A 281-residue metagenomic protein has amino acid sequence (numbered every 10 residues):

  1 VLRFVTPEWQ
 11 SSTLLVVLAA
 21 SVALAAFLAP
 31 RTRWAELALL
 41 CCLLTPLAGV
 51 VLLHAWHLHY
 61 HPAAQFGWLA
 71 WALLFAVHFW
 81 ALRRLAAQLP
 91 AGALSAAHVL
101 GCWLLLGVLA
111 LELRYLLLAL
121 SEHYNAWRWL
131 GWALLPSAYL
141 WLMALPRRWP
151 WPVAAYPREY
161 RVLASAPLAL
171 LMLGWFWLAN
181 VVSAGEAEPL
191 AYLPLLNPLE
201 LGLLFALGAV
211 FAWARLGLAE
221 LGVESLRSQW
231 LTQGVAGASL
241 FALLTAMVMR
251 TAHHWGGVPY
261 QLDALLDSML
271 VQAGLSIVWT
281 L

Functional and structural regions predicted by a protein language model:
V1-L281: Alpha-helical transmembrane segments of multi-pass membrane proteins
